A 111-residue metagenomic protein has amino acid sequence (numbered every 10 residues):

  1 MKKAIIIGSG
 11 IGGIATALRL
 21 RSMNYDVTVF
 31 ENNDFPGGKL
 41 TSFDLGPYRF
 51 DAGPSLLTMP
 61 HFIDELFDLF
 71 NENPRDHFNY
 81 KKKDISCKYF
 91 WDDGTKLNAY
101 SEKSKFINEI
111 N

Functional and structural regions predicted by a protein language model:
K2-V29: N-terminal Rossmann-like FAD-binding beta1-loop-alpha1 element of flavoenzymes
G10-A15, K39-L40, R49, S55: Gly/Ser/Thr-rich beta-alpha loop segments that engage phosphate groups in nucleotides
R21-G46: Glycine-rich FAD pyrophosphate-binding loop
Y48-H61, N73-N111: Dinucleotide-binding Rossmann-like beta1-alpha1 core, especially the glycine-rich loop that anchors the ADP
